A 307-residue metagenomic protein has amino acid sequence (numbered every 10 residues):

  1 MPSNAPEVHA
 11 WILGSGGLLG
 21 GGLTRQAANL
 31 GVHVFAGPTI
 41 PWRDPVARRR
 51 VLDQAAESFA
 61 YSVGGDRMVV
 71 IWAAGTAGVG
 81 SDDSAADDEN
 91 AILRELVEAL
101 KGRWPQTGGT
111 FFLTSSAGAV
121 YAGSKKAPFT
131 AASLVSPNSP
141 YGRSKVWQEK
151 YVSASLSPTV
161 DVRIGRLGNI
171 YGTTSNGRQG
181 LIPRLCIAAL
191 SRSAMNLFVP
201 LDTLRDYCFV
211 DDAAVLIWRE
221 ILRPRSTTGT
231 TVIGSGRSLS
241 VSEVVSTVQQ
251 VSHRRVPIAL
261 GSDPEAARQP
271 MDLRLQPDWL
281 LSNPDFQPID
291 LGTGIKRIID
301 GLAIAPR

Functional and structural regions predicted by a protein language model:
P6-L30: N-terminal Rossmann NAD(P)H-binding glycine-rich loop of SDR-like oxidoreductase domains
L13, A86-N90, A127, S133-V146 (+3 more regions): Short-chain dehydrogenase/reductase
L13, R67-G75, L113-T114, V232: Rossmann-fold scaffold of SDR-type NAD(P)-dependent oxidoreductases
A47-I92: NAD(P)H-binding glycine-rich loop region in Rossmannoid oxidoreductase-like domains and their noncatalytic homologs
D66-V70, E95-N138: Conserved Rossmann-fold NAD(P)-dependent oxidoreductase catalytic core, especially the SDR/UDP-sugar
S124, S136-R163: Active-site Tyr-X1-5-Lys
K150-L204, V210, A214, W218 (+1 more regions): NAD(P)-dependent short-chain dehydrogenase/reductase
S193, F198-L201, R205-R307: C-terminal substrate-binding subdomain of Rossmann-fold SDR/epimerase-dehydratase oxidoreductases
